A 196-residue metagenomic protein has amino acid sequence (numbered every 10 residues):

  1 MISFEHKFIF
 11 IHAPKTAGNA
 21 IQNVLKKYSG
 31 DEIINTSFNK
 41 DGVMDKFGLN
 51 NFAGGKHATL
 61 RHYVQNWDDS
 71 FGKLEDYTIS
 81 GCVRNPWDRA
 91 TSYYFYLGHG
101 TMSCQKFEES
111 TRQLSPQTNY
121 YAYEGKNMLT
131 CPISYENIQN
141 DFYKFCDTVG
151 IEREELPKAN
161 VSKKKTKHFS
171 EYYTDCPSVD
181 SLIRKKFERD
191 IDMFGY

Functional and structural regions predicted by a protein language model:
M1-Y196: Membrane-interface amphipathic segments in extracytoplasmic regions
